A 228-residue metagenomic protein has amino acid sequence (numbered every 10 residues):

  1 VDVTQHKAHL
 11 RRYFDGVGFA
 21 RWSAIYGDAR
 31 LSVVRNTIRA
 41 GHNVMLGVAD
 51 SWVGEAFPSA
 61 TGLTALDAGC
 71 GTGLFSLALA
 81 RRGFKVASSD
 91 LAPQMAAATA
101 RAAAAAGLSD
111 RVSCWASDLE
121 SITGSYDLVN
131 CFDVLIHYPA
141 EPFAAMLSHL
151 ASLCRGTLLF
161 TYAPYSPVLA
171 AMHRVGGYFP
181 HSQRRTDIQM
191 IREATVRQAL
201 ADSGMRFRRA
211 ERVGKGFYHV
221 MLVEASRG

Functional and structural regions predicted by a protein language model:
T4-F57, T72-I122, A145, H149 (+1 more regions): Class I (Rossmann-like) S-adenosyl-L-methionine-dependent methyltransferase catalytic domain, capturing the SAM-binding
A60-G69: Conserved class I S-adenosyl-L-methionine
N130: A conserved beta-strand element that flanks and buttresses the S-adenosyl-L-methionine
D133-V134: Short catalytic micro-motifs in class I SAM-dependent methyltransferases
L153-T157: Short glycine-dipeptide loop
